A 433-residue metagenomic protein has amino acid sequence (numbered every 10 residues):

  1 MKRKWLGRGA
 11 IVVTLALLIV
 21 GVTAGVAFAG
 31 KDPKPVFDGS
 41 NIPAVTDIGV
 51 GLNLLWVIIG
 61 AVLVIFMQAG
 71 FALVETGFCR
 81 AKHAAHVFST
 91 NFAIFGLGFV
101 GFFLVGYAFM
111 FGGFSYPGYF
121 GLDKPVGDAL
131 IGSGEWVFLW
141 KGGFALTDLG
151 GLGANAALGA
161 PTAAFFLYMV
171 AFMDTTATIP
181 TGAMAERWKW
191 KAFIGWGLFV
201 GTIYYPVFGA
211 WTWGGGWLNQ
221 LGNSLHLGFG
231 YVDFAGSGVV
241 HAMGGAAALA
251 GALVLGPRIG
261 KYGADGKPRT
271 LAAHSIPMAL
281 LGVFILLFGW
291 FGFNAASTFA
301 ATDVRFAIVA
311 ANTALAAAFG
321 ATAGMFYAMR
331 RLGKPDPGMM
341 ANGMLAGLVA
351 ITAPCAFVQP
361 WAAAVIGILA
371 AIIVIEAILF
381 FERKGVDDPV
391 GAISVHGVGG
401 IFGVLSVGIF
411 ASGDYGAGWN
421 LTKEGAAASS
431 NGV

Functional and structural regions predicted by a protein language model:
M1-G30: N-terminal secretory/membrane targeting signals
G21, G25-V433: Glycine- and aromatic-enriched membrane alpha-helices
